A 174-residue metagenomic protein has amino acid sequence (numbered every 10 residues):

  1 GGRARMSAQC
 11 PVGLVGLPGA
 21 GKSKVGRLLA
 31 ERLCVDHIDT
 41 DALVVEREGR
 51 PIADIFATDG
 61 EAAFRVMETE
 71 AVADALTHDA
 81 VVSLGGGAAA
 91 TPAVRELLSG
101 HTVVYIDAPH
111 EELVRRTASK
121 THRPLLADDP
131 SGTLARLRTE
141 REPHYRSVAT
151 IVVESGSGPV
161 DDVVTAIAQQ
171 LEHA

Functional and structural regions predicted by a protein language model:
G2-A8, L28, R32, E140-A174: NTP-dependent small-molecule kinase module
L14: Hydrophobic anchor at the beta1->P-loop junction of P-loop NTPases
L17: P-loop (Walker A) phosphate-binding loop of NTP-binding proteins
K22: Conserved lysine of the Walker
V25: Hydrophobic positions on the alpha1 helix immediately C-terminal to the Walker A/P-loop
D39-L97, H122-R123, S131, A135 (+1 more regions): ATP-dependent small-molecule kinase phosphotransfer cores that center on conserved nucleotide phosphate-binding segments
G86-A89, P109-E111, G158: Short glycine-rich anion-binding loops that position phosphate/pyrophosphate groups of nucleotides and phosphorylated
G100-H144: A glycine- and Lys/Arg-enriched "phosphate-lid" helix/loop adjacent to the NTP-binding pocket of small-molecule kinases
